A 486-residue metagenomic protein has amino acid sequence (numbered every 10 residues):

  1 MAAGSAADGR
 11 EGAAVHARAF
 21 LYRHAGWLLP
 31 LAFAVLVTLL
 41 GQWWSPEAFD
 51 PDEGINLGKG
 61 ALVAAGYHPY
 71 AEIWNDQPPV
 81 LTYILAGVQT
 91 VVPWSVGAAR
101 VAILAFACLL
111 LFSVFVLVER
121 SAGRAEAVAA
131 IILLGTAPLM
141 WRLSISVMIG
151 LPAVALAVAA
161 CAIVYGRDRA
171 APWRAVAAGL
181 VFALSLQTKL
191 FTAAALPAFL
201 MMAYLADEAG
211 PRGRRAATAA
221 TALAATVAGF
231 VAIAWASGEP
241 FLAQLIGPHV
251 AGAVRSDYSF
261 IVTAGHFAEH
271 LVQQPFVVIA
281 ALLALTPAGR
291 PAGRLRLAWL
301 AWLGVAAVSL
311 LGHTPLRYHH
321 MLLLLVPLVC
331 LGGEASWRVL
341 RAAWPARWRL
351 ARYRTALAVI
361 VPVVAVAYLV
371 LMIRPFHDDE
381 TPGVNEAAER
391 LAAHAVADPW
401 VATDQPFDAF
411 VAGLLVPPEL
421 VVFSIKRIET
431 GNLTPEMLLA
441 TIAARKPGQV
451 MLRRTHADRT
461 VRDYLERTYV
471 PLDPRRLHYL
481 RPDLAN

Functional and structural regions predicted by a protein language model:
S5-D8, G12, A171, A195-T226 (+3 more regions): Perimembrane helix-loop-helix junctions
Q77, F191-T192, V364-N486: Extracytoplasmic
V101-A122: Transmembrane-helix motifs of polytopic, lipid-linked glycan transferases
F112, H270-A307, G332: Hydrophobic, aromatic-rich transmembrane alpha-helices and their immediate juxtamembrane boundary segments
S113, L133, P152-R169, A177-F182 (+1 more regions): Specific aromatic-rich, kink-prone transmembrane helix
E119-A125, V158-A177, A209, V277-L295 (+1 more regions): Membrane-interface transmembrane helices that cradle and orient dolichyl/undecaprenyl
A130-I131, R174-L190, L196-M201, A224-A225 (+1 more regions): Membrane-interface alpha helices of multi-pass inner-membrane proteins
R142-P152, R317-Y318: Short acidic/glycine- and proline-prone juxtamembrane loop motifs at membrane-interface regions of multi-pass membrane
